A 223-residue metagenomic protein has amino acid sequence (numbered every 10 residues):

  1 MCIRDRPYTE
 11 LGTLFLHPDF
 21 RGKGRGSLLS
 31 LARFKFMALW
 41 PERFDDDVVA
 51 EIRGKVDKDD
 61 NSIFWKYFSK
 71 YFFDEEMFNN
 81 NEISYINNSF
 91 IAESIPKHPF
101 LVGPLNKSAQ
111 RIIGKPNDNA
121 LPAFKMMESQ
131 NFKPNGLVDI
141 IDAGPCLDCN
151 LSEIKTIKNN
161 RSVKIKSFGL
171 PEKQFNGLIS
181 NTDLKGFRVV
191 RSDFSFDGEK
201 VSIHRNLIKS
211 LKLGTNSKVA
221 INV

Functional and structural regions predicted by a protein language model:
M1-I3: Short, small-residue-biased leader/transition segments that mark boundaries at the very start of proteins
P7-L14, F34-R53, I63, Q110-G114: Conserved GNAT acetyl-CoA-binding A-motif
T13-L16, R21-M37: Conserved acetyl-CoA-binding loop-helix of GNAT-fold acetyltransferases
Y67-I95, P99-R111, K115: Long, charge-rich alpha-helical interaction segments
L101-P171: Anionic-ligand-binding alpha/beta catalytic cores of soluble enzymes and soluble regulatory domains that recognize
G169-S195: Short beta-strand/loop turn elements enriched in aromatics
N176-T182, N216-V223: Short conserved beta-strand and strand-loop elements enriched in small hydrophobics with frequent Asp/Gly
F187, R191-N216: Short beta-strand-centered segments at strand-helix junctions
